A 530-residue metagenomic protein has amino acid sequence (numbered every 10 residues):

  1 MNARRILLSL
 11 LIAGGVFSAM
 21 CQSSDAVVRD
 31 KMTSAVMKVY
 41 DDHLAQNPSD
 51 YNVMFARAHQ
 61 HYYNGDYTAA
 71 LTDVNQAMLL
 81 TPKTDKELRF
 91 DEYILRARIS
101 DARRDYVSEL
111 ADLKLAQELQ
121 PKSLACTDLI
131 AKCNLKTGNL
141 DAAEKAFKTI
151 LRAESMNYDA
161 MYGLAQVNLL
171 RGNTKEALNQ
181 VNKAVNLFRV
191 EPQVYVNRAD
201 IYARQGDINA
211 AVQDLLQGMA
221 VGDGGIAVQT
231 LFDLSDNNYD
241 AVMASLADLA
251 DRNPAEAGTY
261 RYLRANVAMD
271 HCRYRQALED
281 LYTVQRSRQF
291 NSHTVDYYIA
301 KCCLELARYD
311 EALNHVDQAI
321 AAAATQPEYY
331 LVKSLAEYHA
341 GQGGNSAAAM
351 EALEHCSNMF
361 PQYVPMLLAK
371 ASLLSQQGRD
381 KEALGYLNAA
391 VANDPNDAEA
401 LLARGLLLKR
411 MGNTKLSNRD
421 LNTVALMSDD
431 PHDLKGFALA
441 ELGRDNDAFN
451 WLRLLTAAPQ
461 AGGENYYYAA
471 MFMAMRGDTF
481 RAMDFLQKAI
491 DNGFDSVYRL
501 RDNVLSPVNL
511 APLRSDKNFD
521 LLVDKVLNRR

Functional and structural regions predicted by a protein language model:
I12, A19-N75, L79-E92, V107 (+1 more regions): N-terminal leader/linker segments that initiate helical-solenoid repeat arrays
D42-H43, Q76-A77, L115-A116, T149-I150 (+10 more regions): Canonical positions in the second alpha-helix
Q46, L80-T84, L119, A153-E154 (+10 more regions): Structural marker of alpha-solenoid helical repeat scaffolds
Y51-N52, D85-K86, F90-D91, L124-A125 (+11 more regions): Helix-start (N-cap) detector for alpha-helical repeat units in TPR-like alpha-solenoids, especially tetratricopeptide
A56, D91, L95, L129 (+10 more regions): Canonical tetratricopeptide repeat
Y63, A102, K136-T137, L170-R171 (+9 more regions): Register position in tetratricopeptide repeats
